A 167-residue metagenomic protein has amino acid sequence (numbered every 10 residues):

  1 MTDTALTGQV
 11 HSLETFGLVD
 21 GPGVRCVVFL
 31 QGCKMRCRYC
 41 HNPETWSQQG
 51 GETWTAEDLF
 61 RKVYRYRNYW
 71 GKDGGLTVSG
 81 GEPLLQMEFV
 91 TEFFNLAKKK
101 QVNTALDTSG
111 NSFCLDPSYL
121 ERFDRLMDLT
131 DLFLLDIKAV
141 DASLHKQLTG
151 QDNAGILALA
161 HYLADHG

Functional and structural regions predicted by a protein language model:
M1-L30, M35-E52, R65-K72: N-terminal [4Fe-4S]-dependent radical SAM core
R25, G51, T55, E82-L85 (+1 more regions): Generic, well-ordered alpha-helical segments
Q49-A56, T149-N153: Flexible, glycine- and charge-enriched loops at secondary-structure boundaries
Y64-N68, K72-G75, G80, L84-G167: Conserved AdoMet/S-adenosylmethionine-binding subsite of the radical SAM
